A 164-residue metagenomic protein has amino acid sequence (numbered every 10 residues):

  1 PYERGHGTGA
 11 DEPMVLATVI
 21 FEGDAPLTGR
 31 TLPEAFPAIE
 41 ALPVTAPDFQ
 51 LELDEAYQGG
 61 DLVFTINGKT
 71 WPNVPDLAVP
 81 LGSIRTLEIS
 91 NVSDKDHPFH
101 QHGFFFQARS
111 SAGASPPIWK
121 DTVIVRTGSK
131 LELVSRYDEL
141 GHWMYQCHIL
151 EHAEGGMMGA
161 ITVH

Functional and structural regions predicted by a protein language model:
P1-D96, R136-H142, Q146-H164: Extended terminal and domain-junction accessory segments
P72-V79, G103-L140: Extracytoplasmic beta-sandwich strand-turn segments characteristic of Greek-key/jelly-roll folds
P98-H100: Beta-strand signatures of extracellular beta-sandwich domains
